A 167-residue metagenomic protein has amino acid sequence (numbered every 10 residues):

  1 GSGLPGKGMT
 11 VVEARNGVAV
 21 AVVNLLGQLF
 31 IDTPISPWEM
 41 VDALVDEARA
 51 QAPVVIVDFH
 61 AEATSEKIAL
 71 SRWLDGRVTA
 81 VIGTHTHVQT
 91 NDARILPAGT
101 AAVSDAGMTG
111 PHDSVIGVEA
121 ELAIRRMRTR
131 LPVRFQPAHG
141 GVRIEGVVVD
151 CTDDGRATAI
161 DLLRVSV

Functional and structural regions predicted by a protein language model:
G1-V167: Acidic, metal/ion-coordinating pockets
